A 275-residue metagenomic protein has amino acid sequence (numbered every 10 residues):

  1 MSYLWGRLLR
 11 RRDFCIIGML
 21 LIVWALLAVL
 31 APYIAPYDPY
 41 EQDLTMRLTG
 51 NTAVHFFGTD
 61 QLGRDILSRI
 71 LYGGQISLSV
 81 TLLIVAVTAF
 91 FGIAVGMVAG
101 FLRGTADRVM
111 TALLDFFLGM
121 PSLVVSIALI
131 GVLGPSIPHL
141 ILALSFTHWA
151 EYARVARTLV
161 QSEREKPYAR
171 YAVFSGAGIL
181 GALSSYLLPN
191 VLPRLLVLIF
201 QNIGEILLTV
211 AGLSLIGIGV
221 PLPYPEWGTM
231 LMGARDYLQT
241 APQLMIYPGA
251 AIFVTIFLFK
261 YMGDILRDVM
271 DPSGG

Functional and structural regions predicted by a protein language model:
M1-Y37, V191: N-terminal signal-anchor/first transmembrane alpha helix
Y3-R11, Y37-V85, G233-G249: Periplasmic/extracellular loop-to-transmembrane helix junction in inner-membrane transport proteins
A31-I34, T81-D115, I127: Transmembrane-helix boundary motif in ABC transporter permease subunits
F56, D60, G100-F101, A106-S162 (+1 more regions): Generic hydrophobic transmembrane alpha-helix motif, especially the helices
T59-R64, F101-L102, Y171-N190, L231: Short helix-to-coil transition segments within interhelical loops that connect adjacent transmembrane helices
V85, I93, M97, P135-S185 (+1 more regions): Membrane-cytosol interface at the C-terminal ends of specific transmembrane alpha-helices in multi-pass membrane
I130-V132, L159-V160, T209-A251: Glycine-rich helix-loop "coupling/hinge" segments at transmembrane-helix boundaries in multipass transporters
T147, P193-I203, P242-G275: C-terminal transmembrane helix and the adjacent membrane-cytosol boundary/short C-terminal tail of inner/organellar
